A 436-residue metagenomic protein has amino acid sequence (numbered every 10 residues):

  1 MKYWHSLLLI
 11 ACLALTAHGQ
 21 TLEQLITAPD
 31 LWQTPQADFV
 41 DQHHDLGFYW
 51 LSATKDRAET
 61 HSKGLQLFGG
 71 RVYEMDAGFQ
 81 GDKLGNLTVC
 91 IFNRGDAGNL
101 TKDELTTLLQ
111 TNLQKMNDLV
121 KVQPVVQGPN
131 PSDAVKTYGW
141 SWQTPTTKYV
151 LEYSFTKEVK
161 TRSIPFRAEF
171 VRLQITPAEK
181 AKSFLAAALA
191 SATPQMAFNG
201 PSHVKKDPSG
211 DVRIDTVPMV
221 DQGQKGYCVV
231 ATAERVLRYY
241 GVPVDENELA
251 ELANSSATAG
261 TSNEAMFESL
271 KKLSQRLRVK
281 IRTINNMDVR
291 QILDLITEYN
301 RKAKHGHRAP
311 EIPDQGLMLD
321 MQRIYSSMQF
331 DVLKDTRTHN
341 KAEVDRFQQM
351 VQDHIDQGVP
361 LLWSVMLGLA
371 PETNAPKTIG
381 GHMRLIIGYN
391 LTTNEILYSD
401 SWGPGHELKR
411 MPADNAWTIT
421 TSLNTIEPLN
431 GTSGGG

Functional and structural regions predicted by a protein language model:
M1-W4: Positively charged n-region of N-terminal signal peptides that target proteins for export
S6-T16: Bacterial N-terminal signal peptides
A17-K136, P165-Q195, N199-K205, A259: Short helix/turn-capping signatures at newly exposed starts of structured segments
Q20-E23, W32, A37-D38, K157-I324: Active-site-adjacent structural segments surrounding the nucleophilic cysteine of cysteine proteases and isopeptidases
R57-E59, G64-F68, N93-N117, K121 (+3 more regions): Conserved active-site-adjacent core of cysteine acyl-enzyme catalytic domains
Q66-G70, D82, S141-K148, S154-E158: An acidic, glycine-rich, mixed-charge low-complexity segment common to nucleic-acid enzymes
G70-E74, V135-T137, T146-E152, T378-R384: Short, surface-exposed coil-to-beta transition loops
Q80-G81, C90-G95, P145, T156 (+1 more regions): Short, flexible beta-strand-to-coil junctions
